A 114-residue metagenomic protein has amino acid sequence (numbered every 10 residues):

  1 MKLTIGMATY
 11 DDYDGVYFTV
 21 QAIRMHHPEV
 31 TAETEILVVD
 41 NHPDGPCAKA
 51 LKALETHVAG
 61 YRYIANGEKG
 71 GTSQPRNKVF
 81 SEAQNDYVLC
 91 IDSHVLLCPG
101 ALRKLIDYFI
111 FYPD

Functional and structural regions predicted by a protein language model:
K2-G6, E35: Cell-envelope/extracellular polymer assembly enzymes that use nucleotide-activated donors
M7-F18, H42, G70: Active-site beta-to-alpha loop of glycosyltransferases that engages the nucleotide-sugar donor
T19-E33: Short, acidic, metal-binding catalytic loop of nucleotide-sugar glycosyltransferases
E29, V38-L51: A conserved acidic beta->alpha catalytic loop
N66, I91-S93: Catalytic metal- and UDP-sugar-binding loop of GT-A-like glycosyltransferases, i.e., residues flanking the conserved
N66-A83: Glycine-rich, basic loop-to-helix element that forms the pyrophosphate-binding segment of sugar-nucleotide handling
V88: Short aromatic/hydrophobic "clamp" motif used to bind/position activated sugar donors
L96, G100-D114: Conserved donor NDP-sugar-binding/catalytic core segment of glycosyltransferases
